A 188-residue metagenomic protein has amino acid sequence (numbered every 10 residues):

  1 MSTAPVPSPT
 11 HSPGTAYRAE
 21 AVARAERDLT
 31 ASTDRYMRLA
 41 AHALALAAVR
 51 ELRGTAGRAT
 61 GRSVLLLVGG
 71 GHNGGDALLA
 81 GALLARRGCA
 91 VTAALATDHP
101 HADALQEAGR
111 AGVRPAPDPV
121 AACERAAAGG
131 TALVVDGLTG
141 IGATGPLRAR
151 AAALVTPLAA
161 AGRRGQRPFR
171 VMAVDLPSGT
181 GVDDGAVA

Functional and structural regions predicted by a protein language model:
M1-G61: Positively charged, low-complexity intrinsically disordered leader regions
S2-Y17, G57-A188: Glycine-rich phosphate/dinucleotide-binding loop and adjoining beta-alpha-beta core of small-molecule
